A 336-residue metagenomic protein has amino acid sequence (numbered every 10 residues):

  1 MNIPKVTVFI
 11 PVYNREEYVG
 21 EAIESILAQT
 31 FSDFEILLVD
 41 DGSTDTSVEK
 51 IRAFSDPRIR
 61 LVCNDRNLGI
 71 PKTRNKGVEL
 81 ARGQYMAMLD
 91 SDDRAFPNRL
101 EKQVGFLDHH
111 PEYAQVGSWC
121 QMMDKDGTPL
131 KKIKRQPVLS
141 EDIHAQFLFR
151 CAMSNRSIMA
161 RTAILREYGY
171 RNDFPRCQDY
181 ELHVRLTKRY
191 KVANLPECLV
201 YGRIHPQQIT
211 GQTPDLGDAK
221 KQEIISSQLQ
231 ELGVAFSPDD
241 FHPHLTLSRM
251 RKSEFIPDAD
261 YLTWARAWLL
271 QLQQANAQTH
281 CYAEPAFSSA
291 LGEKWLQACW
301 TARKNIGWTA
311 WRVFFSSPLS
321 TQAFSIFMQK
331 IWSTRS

Functional and structural regions predicted by a protein language model:
M1-L27: N-proximal low-complexity "stem/linker" segments adjacent to membrane-targeting elements
E17-G20, S43-A53, R94, N98: Acidic helix N-cap motif at the loop->helix transition within catalytic regions of sugar-transfer enzymes
S25, S32, D40-E49, S55 (+2 more regions): A conserved acidic beta->alpha catalytic loop
N64-A81, K102: Glycine-rich, basic loop-to-helix element that forms the pyrophosphate-binding segment of sugar-nucleotide handling
E79, P137-R249: Conserved nucleotide-sugar donor-binding catalytic segment
M86: Short aromatic/hydrophobic "clamp" motif used to bind/position activated sugar donors
N98-K131: Conserved donor NDP-sugar-binding/catalytic core segment of glycosyltransferases
I204-S336: C-terminal subregions of glycosyltransferases and related glycan-biosynthesis enzymes
